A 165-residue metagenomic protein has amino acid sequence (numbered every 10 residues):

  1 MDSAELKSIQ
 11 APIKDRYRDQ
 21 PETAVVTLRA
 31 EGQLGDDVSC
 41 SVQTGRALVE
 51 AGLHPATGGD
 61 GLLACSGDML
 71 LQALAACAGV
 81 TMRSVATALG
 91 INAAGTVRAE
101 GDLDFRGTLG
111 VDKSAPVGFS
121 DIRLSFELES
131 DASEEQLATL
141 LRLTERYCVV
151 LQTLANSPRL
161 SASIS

Functional and structural regions predicted by a protein language model:
M1-Q72, S84-S165: Extended beta-strand/beta-hairpin segments
A73-A78: Alpha-helical metal-binding/catalytic segments enriched in His/Glu/Asp
G79, R83: Aromatic- and glycine-enriched beta-alpha-beta binding-site module
